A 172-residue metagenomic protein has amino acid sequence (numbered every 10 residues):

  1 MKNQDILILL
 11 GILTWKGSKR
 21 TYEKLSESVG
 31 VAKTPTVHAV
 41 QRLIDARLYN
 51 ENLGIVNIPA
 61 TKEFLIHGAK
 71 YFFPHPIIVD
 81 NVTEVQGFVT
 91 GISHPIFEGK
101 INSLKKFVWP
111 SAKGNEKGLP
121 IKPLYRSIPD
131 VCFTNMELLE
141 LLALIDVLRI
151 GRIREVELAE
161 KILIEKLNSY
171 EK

Functional and structural regions predicted by a protein language model:
M1-T14: Short alpha-helical segments that sit at the start of domains
L9, E23-S26, I145-D146: Amphipathic alpha-helical segments within well-ordered protein domains
G17-V29: Short acidic, hydrophobic short linear motifs in intrinsically disordered regions
G30-D45: Short amphipathic alpha-helical interaction segments
I44-N57: A short, conserved structural fragment
G54-H67: Minor-groove-contacting beta-hairpin "wing" of winged helix-turn-helix DNA-binding domains
Y71, H75: Conserved positions within compact, well-structured domain cores
I78-K172: Long, low-complexity, charge-rich intrinsically disordered regions
